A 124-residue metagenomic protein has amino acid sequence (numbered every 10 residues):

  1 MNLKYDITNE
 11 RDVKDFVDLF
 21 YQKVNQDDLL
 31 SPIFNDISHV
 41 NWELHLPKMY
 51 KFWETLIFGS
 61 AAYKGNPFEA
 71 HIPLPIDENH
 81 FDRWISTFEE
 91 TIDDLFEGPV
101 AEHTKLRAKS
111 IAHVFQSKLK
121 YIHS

Functional and structural regions predicted by a protein language model:
M1-S124: Core of compact, soluble alpha-helical bundle domains
